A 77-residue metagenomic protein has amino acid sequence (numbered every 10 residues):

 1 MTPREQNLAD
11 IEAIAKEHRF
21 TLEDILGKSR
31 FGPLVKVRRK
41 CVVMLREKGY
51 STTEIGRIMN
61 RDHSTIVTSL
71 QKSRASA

Functional and structural regions predicted by a protein language model:
M1-I14: General nucleic-acid-binding
I11, S51-T53: Helix-turn-helix DNA-binding elements, focusing on the entry/boundary residues of the two helices that contact DNA
I14-K40: Short, Lys/Arg-enriched anionic-surface-contact patches
L34, V67-A77: Short, solvent-exposed alpha-helical "recognition" segments
V37, G49-Y50: Residue-level signal for the short linker/turn that defines the boundary of a DNA-recognition helix
R46, M59, L70-R74: DNA major-groove recognition helix of helix-turn-helix
E54-I58: Short alpha-helical "recognition helix" segments of helix-turn-helix
D62-H63: The DNA-contacting recognition helix of HTH DNA-binding domains and analogous helical DNA-recognition elements
